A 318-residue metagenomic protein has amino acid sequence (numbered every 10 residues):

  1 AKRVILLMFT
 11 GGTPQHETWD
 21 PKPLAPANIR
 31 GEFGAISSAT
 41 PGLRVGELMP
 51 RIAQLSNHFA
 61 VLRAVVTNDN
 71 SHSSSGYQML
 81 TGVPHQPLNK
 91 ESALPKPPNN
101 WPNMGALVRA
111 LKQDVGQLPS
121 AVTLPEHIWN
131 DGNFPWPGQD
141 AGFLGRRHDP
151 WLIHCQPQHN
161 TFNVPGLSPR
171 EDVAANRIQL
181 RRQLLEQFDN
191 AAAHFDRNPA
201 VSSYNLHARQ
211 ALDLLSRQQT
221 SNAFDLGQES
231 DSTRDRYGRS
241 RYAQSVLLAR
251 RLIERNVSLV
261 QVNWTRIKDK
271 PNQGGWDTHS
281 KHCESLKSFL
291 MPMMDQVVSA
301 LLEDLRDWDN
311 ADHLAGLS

Functional and structural regions predicted by a protein language model:
A1-S318: Ligand-binding pockets and gating/stacking loops
